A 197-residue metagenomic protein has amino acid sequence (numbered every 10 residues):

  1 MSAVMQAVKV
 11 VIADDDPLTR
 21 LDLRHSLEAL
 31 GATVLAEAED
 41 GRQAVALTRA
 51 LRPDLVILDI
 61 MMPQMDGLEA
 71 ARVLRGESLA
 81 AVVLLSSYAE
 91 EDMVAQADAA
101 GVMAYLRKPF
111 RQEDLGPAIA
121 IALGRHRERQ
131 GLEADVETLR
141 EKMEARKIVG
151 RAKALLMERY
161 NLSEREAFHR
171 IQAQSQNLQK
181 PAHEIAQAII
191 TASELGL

Functional and structural regions predicted by a protein language model:
M5-T19, L23-L27: Conserved acidic segment of CheY-like receiver
G31-E39, L47: Short hydrophobic/Thr-rich beta-strand motif most characteristic of the beta2 strand and flanking loop of CheY-like
D40-Q43, Q64-E69: Acidic catalytic/metal-coordinating carboxylates
L51-I57: Active-site beta3 strand of CheY-like receiver
D59, S86: Active-site residues of response regulator receiver
D92, F110-I119: C-terminal output helix
M103: Short, glycine/charged-rich "phosphate-handling" switch motifs in NTP-dependent and phosphotransfer domains
H126-E128, A134-L197: C-terminal output/effector regions of signal-responsive regulators
